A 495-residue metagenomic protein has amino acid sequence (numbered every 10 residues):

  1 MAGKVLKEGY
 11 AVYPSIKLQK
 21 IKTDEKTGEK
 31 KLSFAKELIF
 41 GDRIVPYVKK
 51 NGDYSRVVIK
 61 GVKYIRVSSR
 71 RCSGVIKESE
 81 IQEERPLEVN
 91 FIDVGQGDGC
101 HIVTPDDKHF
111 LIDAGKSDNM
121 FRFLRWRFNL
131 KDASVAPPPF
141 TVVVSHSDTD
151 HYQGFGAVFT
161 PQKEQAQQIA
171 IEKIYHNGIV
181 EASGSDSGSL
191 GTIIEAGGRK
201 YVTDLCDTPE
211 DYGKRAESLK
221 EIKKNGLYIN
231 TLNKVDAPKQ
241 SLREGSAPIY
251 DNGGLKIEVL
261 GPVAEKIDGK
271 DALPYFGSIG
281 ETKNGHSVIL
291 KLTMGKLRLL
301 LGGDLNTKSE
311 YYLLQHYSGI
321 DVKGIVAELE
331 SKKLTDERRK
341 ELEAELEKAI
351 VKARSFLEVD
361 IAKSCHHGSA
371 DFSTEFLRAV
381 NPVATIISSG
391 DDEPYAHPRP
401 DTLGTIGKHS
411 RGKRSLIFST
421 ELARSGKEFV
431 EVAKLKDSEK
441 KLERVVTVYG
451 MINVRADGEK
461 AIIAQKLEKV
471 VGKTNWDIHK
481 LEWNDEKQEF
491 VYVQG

Functional and structural regions predicted by a protein language model:
G3-L6, S15, G28-E29, K36-K63 (+8 more regions): Flexible, acidic/histidine-containing loops and adjacent segments that form or flank the divalent-metal
Q19-T23, D98-I102, L111-I112, N119-F121 (+3 more regions): Short, solvent-exposed loop/turn elements at domain surfaces
E83-F110, K116: An acidic-aromatic substrate-binding cleft motif
F91, F276-G280, A362-H366: Short, flexible loop segments at the rims of nucleotide/cofactor-binding pockets, characterized by
Q96-D98, D118-N119, S147-Q153, V180-G184 (+5 more regions): Active-site environment of divalent metal-dependent phosphoester hydrolases
C100, G156-F159, F376-L377: Histidine-anchored nucleotide/phosphate-binding helix
D107-F110, D118-H176, I350-S369, N381-T385: Active-site metal-binding motif and surrounding structural segment of the metallo-beta-lactamase
A349-A353, V359-V380, A384-E431: Internal alpha/beta domain cores that form substrate/cofactor-binding pockets in large enzymes and binding proteins
